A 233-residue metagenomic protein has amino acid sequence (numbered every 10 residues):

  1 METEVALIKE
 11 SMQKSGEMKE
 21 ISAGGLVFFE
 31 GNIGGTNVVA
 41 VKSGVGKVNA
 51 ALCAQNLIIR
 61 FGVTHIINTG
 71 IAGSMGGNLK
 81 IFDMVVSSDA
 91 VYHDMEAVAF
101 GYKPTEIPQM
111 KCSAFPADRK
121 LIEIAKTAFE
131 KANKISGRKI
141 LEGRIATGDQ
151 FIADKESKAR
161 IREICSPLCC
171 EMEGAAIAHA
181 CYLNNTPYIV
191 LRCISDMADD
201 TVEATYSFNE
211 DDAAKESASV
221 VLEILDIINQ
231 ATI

Functional and structural regions predicted by a protein language model:
M1-Q55: N-terminal short beta-loop-beta anion/metal-coordinating cradle
S11, K120-I135, A180, S219-I227: Generic non-transmembrane alpha-helical segments
N56-R60, N78-L79, A178-P187: Alpha-helix C-terminal capping segments
V63-I67: Proline-aspartate-enriched helix->loop->beta-strand connector
M75-C165: Mid-sequence, gly/pro-rich, charge-dense loop/helix-turn segments that line enzyme active sites
Q150-E203: A C-terminal functional module that forms or caps the active site or interfaces directly with catalytic machinery
A198-I233: His/Asp/Glu-rich mid-to-C-terminal helical/loop segments that flank catalytic regions of hydrolases
